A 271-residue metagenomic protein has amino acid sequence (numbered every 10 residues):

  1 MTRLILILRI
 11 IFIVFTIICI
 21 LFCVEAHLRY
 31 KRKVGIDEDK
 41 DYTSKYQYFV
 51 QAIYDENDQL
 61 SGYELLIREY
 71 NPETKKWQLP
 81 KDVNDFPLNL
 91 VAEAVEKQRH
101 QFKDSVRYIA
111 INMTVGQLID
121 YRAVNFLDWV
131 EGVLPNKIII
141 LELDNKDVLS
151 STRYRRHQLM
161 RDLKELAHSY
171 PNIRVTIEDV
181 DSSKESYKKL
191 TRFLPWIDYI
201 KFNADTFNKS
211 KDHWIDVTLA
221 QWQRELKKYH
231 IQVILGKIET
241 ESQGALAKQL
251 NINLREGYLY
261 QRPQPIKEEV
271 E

Functional and structural regions predicted by a protein language model:
T2-L60, E69-N71, D144-S150, V180-S183 (+1 more regions): EAL-family c-di-GMP phosphodiesterase catalytic domain
L8-L134: Bacterial c-di-GMP phosphodiesterase EAL domain
Y70-A92, V115-Y121, L134-Y170, D181-E185 (+2 more regions): EAL-type cyclic di-GMP phosphodiesterase domain
E96-D104, N125-I138, Q158-L166, L190-W196 (+2 more regions): Acidic (Asp/Glu)-rich catalytic clusters
D104-I109, L134-I139, P171-R174, W196-D198 (+2 more regions): Short, well-ordered coil/turn segments that N-cap beta-strands
T176-E178: Aromatic-lined carbohydrate-recognition surfaces of secreted/lumenal glycan-active proteins
